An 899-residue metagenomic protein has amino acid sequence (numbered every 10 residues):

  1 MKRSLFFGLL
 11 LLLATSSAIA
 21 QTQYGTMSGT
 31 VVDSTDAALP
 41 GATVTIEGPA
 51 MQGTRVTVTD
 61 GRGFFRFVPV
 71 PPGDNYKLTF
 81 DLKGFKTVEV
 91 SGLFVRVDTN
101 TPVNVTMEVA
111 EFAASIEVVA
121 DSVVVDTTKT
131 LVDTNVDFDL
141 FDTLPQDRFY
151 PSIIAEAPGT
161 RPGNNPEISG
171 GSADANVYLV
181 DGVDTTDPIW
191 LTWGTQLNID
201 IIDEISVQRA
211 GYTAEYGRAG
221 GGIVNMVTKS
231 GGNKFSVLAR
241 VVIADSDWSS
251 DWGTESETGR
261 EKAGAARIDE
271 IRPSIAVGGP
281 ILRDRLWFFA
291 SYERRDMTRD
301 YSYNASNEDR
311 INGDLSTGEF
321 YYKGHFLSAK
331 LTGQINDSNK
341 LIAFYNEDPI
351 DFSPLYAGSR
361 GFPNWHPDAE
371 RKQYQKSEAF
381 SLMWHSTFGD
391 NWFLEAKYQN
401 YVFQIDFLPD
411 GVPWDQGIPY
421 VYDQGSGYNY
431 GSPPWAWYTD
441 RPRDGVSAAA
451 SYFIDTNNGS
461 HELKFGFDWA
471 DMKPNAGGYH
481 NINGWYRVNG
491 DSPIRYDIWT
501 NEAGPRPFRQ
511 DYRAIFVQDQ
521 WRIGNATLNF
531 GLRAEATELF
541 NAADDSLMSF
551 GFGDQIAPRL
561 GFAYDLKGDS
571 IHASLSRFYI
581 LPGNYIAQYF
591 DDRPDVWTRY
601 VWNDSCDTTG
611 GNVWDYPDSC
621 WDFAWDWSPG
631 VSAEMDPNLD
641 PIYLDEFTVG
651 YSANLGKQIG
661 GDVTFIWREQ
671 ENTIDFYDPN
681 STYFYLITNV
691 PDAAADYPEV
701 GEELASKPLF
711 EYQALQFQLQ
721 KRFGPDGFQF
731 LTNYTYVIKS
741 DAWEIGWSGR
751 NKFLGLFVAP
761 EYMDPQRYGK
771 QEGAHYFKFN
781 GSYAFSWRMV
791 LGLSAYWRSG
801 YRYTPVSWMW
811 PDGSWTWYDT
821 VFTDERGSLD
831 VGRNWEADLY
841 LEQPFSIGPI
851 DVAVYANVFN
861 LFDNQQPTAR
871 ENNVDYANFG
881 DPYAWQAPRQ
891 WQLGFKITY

Functional and structural regions predicted by a protein language model:
P49-F64: Short, acidic Ser/Thr/Gly-rich low-complexity loop/linker segments typical of extracellular and cell-surface proteins
G61, R66, F85-S230, T258-K262 (+1 more regions): Periplasmic N-terminal accessory/gating domains of Gram-negative outer-membrane beta-barrel systems
D74-K83: A short, solvent-exposed beta-strand micro-motif common in secreted/extracellular proteins
A265-F352, K372-E395, R533, P558: Transmembrane beta-barrel wall of Gram-negative outer-membrane proteins
K323, D337-Q518, Y685-I687, P691-A693 (+1 more regions): Replace "related TpsB outer-membrane translocases also match" with "some related outer-membrane beta-barrels such as
N525, T537, N654, Q658 (+1 more regions): Gram-negative outer-membrane beta-barrel transporters
A542, M548-G553, G561-E703, F757 (+2 more regions): Solvent-exposed loop/turn elements at secondary-structure boundaries
Q658, W787-Y818, G832-D838, E842-Y899: C-terminal beta-signal and adjacent terminal beta-strands/loops of Gram-negative outer-membrane beta-barrel proteins
